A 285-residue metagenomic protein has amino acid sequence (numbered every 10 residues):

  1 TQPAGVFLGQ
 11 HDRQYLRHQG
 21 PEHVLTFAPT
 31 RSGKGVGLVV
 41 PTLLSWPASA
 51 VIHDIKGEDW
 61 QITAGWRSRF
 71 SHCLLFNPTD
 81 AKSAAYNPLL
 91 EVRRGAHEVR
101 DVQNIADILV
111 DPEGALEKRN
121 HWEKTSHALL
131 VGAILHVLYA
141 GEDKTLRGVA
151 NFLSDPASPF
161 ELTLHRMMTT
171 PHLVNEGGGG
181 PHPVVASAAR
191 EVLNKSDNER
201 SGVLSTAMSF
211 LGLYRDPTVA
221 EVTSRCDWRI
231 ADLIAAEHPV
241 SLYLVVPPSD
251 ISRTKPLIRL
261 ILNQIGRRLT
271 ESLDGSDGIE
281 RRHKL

Functional and structural regions predicted by a protein language model:
T1-V6: Charged, amphipathic alpha-helical linker segments immediately N-terminal to NTP-binding catalytic cores
F7-H11, Y15-L285: P-loop NTPase motor domains
